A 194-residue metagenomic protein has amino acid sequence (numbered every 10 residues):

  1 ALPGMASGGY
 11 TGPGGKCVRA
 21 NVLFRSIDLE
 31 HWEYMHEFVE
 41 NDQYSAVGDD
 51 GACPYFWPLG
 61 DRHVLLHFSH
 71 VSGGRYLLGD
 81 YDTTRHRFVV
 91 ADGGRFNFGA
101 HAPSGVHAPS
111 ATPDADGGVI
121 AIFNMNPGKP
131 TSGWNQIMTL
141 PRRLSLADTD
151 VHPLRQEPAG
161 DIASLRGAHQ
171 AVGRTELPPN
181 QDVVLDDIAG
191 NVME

Functional and structural regions predicted by a protein language model:
A1-F24, Y34-E37, C53-W57, D61-H70 (+2 more regions): Hydrophobic core segments of beta-strands in well-ordered, beta-rich domains
V18, E33, G51, V106 (+1 more regions): Generic recognition of stable, solvent-exposed alpha-helical segments in well-folded globular domains
S26-Y34, T83-F88: Asp-box/BNR beta-propeller loop motif
E37-D42, G94-F98: Short loop/turn motifs that cap or connect beta-strands within the blades of beta-propeller-type repeat domains
Y44-D50, A100-G105: Short glycine-/Asp-/Thr-/Trp-enriched loop segments that recur within the blades of beta-propeller repeat domains
S45-C53, L59, D82-R87, D92: Catalytic-domain carbohydrate-binding cleft regions of carbohydrate-active enzymes
V71-R75, D80-S104, S110-E194: Beta-rich accessory regions
